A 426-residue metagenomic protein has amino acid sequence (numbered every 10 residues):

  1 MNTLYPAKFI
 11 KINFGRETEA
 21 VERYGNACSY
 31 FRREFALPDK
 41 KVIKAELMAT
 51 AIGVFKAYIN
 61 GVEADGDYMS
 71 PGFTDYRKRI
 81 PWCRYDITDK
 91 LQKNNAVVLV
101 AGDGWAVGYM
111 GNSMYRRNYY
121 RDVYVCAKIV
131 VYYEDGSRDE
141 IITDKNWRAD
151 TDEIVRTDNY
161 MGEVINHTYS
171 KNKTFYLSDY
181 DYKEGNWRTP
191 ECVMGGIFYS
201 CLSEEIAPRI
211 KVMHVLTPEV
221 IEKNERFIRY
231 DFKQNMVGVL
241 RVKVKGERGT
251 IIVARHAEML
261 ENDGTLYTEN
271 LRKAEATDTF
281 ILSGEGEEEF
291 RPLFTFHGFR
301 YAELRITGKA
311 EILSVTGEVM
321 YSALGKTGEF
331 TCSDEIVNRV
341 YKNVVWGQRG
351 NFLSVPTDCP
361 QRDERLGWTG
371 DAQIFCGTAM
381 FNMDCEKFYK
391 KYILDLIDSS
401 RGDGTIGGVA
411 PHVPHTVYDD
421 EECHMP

Functional and structural regions predicted by a protein language model:
M1-R362, G370-D371, C385-Y392, G402-V417: Extracellular/oxidizing-compartment recognition motifs
W368-M380, Y389, E422-P426: Well-ordered alpha-helical segments within folded domains of soluble proteins
I397-R401: HEAT/HEAT-like alpha-solenoid repeats
